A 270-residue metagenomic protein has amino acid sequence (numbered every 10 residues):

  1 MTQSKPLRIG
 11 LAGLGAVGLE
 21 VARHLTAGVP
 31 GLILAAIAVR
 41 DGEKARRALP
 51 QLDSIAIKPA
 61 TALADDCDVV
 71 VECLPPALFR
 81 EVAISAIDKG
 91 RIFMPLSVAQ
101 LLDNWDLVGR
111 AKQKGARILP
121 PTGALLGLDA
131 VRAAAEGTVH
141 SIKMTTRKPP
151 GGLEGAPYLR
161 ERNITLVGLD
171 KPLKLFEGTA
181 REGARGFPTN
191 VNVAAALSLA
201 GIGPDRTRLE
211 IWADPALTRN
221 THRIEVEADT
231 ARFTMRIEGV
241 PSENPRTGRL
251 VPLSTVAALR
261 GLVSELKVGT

Functional and structural regions predicted by a protein language model:
I9-L11, E72: Hydrophobic Val/Ile/Leu positions in short beta-strands of Rossmann-like dinucleotide-binding domains
A12, A124-T270: Active-site-lining helix/loop region of Rossmann-like oxidoreductase modules
G18-L19: N-terminal Rossmann-fold NAD(P) dinucleotide-binding loop
G28-A48: NAD(P)-binding Rossmann-fold cofactor-contacting core
I55-A60: Short acidic-hydrophobic, aromatic-tinged amphipathic segments that line or gate anion-handling sites
T61-V69, C73-L101: Rossmann-fold NAD(P) dinucleotide-binding segment
E72, P95-L96, I118-T122, M144: General beta-strand structural signal in soluble alpha/beta enzymes
I84, S97-R117: Rossmann-fold NAD(P)-binding glycine/threonine-rich loop
